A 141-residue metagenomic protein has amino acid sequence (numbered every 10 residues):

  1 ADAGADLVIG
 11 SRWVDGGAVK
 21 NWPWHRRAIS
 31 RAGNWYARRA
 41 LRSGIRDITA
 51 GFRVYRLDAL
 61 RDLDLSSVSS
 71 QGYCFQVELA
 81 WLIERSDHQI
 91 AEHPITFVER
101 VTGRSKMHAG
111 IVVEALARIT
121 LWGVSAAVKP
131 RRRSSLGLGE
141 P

Functional and structural regions predicted by a protein language model:
A1-Y73, R100-A117: Acceptor/aglycone-binding surface of glycosyltransferases and processive sugar-polymer synthases
D2-A3, D58-A59, R85-D87, A117-P141: Terminal low-complexity segments of carbohydrate-biosynthetic enzymes
G17, A40, D87-I90, W122: Hydrophobic alpha-helical elements and their junctions with loops/disorder across both membrane and soluble proteins
I45-D47, D87-F97: Catalytic beta-strand/loop signature of glycosyltransferases that borders the donor
F75-L82: Short active-site alpha-helical segment characteristic of glycosyltransferases and processive polysaccharide synthases
